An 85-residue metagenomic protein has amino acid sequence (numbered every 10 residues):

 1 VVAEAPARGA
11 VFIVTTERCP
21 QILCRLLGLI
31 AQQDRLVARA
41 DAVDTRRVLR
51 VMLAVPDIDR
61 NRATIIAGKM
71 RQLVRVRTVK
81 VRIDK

Functional and structural regions predicted by a protein language model:
V1-K85: A conserved regulatory-domain signal marking ACT and ACT-like small-molecule sensing domains and adjacent regulatory
